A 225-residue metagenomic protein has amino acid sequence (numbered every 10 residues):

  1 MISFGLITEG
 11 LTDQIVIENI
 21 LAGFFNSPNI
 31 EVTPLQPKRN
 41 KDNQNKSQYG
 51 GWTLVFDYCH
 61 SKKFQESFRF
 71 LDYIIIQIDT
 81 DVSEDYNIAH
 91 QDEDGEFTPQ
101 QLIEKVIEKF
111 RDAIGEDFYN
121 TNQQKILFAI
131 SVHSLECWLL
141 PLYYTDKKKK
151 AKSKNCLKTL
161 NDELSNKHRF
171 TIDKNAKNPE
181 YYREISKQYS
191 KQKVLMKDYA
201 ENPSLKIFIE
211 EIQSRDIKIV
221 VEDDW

Functional and structural regions predicted by a protein language model:
M1-G5: Extreme N-terminal starter segment of soluble prokaryotic enzymes
L6-G10, I17: A sequence-level detector for short glycine-anchored, His/Arg-bearing signature motifs that mark catalytic or binding
Q14-N45, F56-W225: C-terminal accessory helical subdomains adjacent to catalytic cores in phosphodiester- and nucleotide-handling enzymes
Q48-G51: Non-catalytic terminal and connector segments of soluble metabolic enzymes
